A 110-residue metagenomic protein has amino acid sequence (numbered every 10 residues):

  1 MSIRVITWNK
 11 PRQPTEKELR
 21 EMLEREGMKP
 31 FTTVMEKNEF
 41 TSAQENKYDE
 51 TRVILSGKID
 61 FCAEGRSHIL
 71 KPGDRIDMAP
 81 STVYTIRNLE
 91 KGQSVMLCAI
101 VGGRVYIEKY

Functional and structural regions predicted by a protein language model:
M1-V34, S42: A short, N-terminal "cap"/entry segment at the start of jelly-roll beta-barrel domains of the cupin/DSBH fold
R20-M22, F40-N46, A63, R87-L89 (+1 more regions): Short histidine-centered beta-strand/loop micro-motifs that create catalytic or ligand/metal-coordination sites
K29, Y48, Q93-S94: A structure-centric signal for secondary-structure junctions around beta-strands
F31, F40-T41, G57-C62: Short beta-strand segments in beta-sandwich/barrel cores
E45-F61: Short, conserved beta-strand element in jelly-roll/cupin
G65-P80: Short acidic-glycine-tyrosine-enriched beta hairpin
P80-Y106: Ligand-binding loop in jelly-roll beta-barrel domains
